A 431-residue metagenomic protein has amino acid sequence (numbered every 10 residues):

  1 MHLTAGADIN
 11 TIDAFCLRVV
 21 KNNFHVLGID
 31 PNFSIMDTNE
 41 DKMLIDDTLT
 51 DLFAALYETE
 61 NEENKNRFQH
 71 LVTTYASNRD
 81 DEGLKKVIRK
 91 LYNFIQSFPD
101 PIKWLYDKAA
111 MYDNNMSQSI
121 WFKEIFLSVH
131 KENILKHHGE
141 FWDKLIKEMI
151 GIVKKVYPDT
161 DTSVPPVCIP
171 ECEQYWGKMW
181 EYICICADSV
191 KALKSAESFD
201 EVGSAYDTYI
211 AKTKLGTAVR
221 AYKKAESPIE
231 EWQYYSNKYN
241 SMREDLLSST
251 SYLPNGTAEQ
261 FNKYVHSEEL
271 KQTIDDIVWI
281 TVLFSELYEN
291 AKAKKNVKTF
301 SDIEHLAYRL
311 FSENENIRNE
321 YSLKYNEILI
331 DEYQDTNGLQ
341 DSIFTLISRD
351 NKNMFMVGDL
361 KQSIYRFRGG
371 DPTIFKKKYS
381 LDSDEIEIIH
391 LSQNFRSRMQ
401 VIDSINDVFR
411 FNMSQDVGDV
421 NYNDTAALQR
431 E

Functional and structural regions predicted by a protein language model:
M1-H2, M242-L253, K378-D384, E431: Short, conserved catalytic or adaptor-binding loops enriched in Gly and charged residues
M1-L193, E197: Conserved ATP-dependent motor core of P-loop NTPases, especially the RecA-like helicase ATPase domain
D8-D13, L17, F33-D46, G83 (+3 more regions): Conserved helicase NTPase motor core
N23, T48-A55, K378, S404-N412: Conserved AAA+ ATPase "sensor/coupling" helix adjacent to the nucleotide-binding pocket
D30-I35, E58-V72, P101-A109, V156-C172 (+8 more regions): Short coil/turn segments at secondary-structure boundaries
E58, E62-K86, D100, Q174-S285: Coupling/switch/interface segments within P-loop NTPase motor domains and analogous charged loops in nucleic-acid
R79-K86, K90-N93, H390-E431: Helicase-core coupling region on the C-terminal RecA-like lobe
E385-I389: Short amphipathic alpha-helical segments
